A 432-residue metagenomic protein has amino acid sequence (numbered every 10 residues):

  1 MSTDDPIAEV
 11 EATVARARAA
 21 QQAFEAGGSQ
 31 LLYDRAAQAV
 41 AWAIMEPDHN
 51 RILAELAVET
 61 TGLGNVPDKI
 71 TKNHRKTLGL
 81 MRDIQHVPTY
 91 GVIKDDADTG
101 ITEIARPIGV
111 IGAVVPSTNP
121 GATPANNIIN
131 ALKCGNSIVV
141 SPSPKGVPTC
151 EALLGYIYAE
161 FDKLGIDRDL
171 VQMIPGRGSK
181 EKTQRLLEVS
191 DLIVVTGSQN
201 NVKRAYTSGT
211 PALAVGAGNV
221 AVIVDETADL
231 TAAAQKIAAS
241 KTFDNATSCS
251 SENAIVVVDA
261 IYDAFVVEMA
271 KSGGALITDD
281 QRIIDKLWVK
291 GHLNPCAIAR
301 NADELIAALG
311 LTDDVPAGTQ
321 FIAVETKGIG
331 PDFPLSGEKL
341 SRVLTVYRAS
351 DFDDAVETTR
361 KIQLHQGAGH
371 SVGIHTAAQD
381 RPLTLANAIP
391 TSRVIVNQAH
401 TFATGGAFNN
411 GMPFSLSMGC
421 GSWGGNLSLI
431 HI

Functional and structural regions predicted by a protein language model:
M1-I101, N130, K271: N-terminal Rossmann-like NAD(P)+-binding subdomain of aldehyde/semialdehyde dehydrogenases
S2-A15, I84-V87, S248, A275-P316 (+1 more regions): C-terminal segments
D4-P6, V10, A125, V202-G330: ALDH superfamily catalytic-core signature
T13-A15, A214-G216, D244-C249, F333-L340 (+1 more regions): Short, flexible turn/loop "capping" segments at secondary-structure junctions
V14, R18-E25, A37-D48, A57 (+10 more regions): Structural signal for hydrophobic packing residues in well-ordered secondary-structure cores of soluble enzyme domains
R18-A26, G112, A254-V257, L340-D351 (+1 more regions): Short, well-ordered beta-strand elements within core beta-sheets of diverse protein domains
A26-D34, R51-A54, D167-L170, N245-C249 (+4 more regions): Flexible, glycine/charged-enriched surface loops at secondary-structure junctions
T89-A232: Rossmann-like NAD(P) dinucleotide-binding subdomain of oxidoreductase/dehydrogenase enzymes
